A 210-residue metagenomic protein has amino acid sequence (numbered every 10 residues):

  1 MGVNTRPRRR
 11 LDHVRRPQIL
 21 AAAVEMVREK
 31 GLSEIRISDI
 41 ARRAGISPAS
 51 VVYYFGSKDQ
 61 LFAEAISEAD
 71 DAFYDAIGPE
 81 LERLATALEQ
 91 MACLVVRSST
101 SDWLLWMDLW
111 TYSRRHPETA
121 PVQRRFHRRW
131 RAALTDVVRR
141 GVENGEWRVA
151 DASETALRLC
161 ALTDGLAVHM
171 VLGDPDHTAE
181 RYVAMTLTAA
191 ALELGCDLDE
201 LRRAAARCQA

Functional and structural regions predicted by a protein language model:
M1-V14, E200-A210: N-terminal intrinsically disordered/low-complexity leader segments
Q18, A22-Q60, E64: Helix-turn-helix
S57, R115-P117: Short loop-to-helix capping motifs
E64, D75-W103, T155-L159, L201 (+1 more regions): Hydrophobic alpha-helical connector segments
S67-A72: Short, basic, alpha-helical segments at the C-terminal edge of helix-turn-helix-like DNA-binding modules
Y74-G78, S98-M107, P117-N144, E154 (+1 more regions): Amphipathic alpha-helical packing segments from all-alpha helical-bundle domains
M91-S98, L104-R115, T188-E193: Helix-loop "lid/cap" segments that line or gate small-molecule binding pockets
A120-R124, V142-Q209: Hydrophobic/aromatic-rich alpha-helical bundle segments in the mid-to-C-terminal region
